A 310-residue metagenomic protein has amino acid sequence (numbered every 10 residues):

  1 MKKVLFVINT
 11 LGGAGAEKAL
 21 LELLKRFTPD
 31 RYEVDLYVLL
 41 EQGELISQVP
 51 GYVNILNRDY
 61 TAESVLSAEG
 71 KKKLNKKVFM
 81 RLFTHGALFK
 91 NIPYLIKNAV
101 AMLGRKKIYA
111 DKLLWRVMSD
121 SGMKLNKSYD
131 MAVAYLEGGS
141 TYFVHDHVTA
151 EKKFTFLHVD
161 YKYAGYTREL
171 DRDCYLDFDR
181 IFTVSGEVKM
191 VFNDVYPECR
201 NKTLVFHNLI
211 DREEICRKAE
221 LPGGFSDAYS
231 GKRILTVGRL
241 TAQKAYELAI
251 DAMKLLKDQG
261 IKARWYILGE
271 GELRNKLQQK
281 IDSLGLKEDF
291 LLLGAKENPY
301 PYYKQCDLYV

Functional and structural regions predicted by a protein language model:
E17-E22, K232-L255, E272-Q278: A conserved mid-protein helix/loop that constitutes part of the nucleotide-sugar donor-binding site
D30-K106, T203: N-terminal strand-loop element at the rim of the active site of nucleotide-sugar-dependent glycosyltransferases
L36-G43, V237, T241, R264-L277: Glycosyltransferase donor-sugar binding loop
N54-L56, Y266, Q278-A295: Nucleotide-activated donor-binding/catalytic signature segment of Leloir-type glycosyltransferases, i.e., the conserved
Y129, G139-Y142, A150-T167: A short, histidine- and acid-enriched strand-loop-helix "catalytic/donor-clamping" loop that lines the nucleotide-sugar
T141-F143, D179-T203, I210: A short, active-site helix/loop in glycosyltransferases that binds the activated sugar's phosphate group
K162-E169, N193, K202-S230: Acidic anion/phosphate-binding donor-loop and adjacent secondary structure in glycosyltransferase catalytic cores
A295-K296, Y302-C306: Short alpha-helical donor nucleotide-sugar binding micro-motif in glycosyltransferases
